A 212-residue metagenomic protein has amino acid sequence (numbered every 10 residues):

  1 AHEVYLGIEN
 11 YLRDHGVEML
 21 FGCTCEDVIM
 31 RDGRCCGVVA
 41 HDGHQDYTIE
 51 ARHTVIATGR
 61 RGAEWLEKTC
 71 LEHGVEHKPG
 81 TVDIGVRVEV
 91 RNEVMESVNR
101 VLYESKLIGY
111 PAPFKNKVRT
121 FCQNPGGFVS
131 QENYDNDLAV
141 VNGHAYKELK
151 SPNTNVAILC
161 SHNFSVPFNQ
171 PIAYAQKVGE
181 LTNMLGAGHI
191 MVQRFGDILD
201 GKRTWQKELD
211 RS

Functional and structural regions predicted by a protein language model:
A1-S212: Residues forming the flavin
